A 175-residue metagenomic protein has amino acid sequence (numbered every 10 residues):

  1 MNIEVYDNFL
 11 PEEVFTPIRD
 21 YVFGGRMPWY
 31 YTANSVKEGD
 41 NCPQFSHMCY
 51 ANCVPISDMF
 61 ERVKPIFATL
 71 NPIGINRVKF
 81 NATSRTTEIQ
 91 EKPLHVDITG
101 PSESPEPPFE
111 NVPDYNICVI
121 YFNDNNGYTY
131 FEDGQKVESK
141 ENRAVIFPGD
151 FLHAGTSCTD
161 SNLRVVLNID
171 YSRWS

Functional and structural regions predicted by a protein language model:
M1-N76: Non-heme Fe(II)/2-oxoglutarate
P72, E110-P113: A short catalytic or substrate-binding loop motif that flags glycine-/basic-rich loops and adjacent residues that bind
P72-Q90: A short glycine-rich, His/Asp/Glu-containing loop-to-beta-strand
I89-L94, G100-S102, P113-Y115, Y121-K140: A short beta-strand-loop-beta hairpin characteristic of the jelly-roll/cupin
P93-L94, L152-D160: Short beta-strand His + acidic residue motifs that chelate non-heme Fe in jelly-roll/DSBH and cupin folds
C118-I120, S161-S175: A short hydrophobic beta-strand segment most commonly corresponding to one strand of the jelly-roll/cupin
V137-A154: Conserved metal-binding segment of the jelly-roll/cupin
